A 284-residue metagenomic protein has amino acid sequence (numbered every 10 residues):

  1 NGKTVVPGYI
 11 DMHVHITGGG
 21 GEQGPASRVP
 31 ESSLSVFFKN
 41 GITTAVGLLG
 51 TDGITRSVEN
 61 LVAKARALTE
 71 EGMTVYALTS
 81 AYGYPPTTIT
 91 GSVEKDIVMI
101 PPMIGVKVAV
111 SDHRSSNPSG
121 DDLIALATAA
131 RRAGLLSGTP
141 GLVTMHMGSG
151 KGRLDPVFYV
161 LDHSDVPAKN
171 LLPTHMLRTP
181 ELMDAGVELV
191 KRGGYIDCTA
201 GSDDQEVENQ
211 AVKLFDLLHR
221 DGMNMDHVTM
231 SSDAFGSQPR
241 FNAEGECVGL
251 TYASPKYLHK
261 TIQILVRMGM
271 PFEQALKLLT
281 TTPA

Functional and structural regions predicted by a protein language model:
N1-K3, L34, S92-I97, A211-N224: Short amphipathic alpha-helices and their capping/turn segments at secondary-structure boundaries
G2, H13, G41, L68 (+5 more regions): Divalent metal-coordination and catalytic microenvironments
K3-A63: Metal-associated gating/positioning segment near the N- to mid-region
G8-M12, A45-G47, V75-T79, P102-V110 (+4 more regions): Hydrophobic faces of well-ordered beta-strands that scaffold small-molecule active sites in alpha/beta enzyme cores
F37, A65-L68, G186-L189, L218 (+2 more regions): Generic structural signal for hydrophobic
T51-A63, E71-P167, P180: Buried, small/hydrophobic-residue-enriched core segments of structured protein domains
R114, D122, T128-P239, C247-V248: Active-site core of metal-dependent hydrolases
R220-A284: His/Asp/Glu-enriched, well-ordered alpha-helical/loop segment that forms or immediately abuts the divalent-metal
